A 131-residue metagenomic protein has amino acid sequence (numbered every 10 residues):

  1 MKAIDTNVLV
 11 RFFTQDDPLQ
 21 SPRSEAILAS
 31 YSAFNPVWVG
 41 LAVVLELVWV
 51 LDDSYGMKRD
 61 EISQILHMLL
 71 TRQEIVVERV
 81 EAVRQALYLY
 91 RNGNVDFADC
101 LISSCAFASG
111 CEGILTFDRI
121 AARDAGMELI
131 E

Functional and structural regions predicted by a protein language model:
M1, S103-E131: Acidic, PIN/NYN-like endoribonuclease modules and their adjacent C-terminal/linker elements
M1-V39, S54-D60, H67, E131: Short, well-structured N-terminal submotif of metal-dependent ribonuclease cores
V8, V43, A82, L101-I102 (+1 more regions): Alpha-helix capping/helix-boundary segments
Q20, A98-D99: Hydrophobic (often cysteine-bearing) scaffold residues that line and stabilize catalytic clefts of nucleotide/cofactor
F34-V37, E74, G110-G113: Short active-site oxyanion
W38-V39, V77, F97, T116: Short beta-strand scaffold positions
L41, Q64-N92: Acidic catalytic patch
V48-W49, L87: Amphipathic alpha-helical segments within well-ordered protein domains
